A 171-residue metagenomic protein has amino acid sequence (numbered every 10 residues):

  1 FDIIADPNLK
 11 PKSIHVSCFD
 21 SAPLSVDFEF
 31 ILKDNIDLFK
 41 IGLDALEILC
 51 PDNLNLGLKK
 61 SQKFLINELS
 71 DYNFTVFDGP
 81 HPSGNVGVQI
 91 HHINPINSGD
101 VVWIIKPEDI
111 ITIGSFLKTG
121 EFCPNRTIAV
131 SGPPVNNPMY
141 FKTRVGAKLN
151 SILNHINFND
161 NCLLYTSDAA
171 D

Functional and structural regions predicted by a protein language model:
F1-S167: Buried, small/hydrophobic-residue-enriched core segments of structured protein domains
A170-D171: N-terminal low-complexity segments that are often proline-rich with Ser/Thr-Pro
